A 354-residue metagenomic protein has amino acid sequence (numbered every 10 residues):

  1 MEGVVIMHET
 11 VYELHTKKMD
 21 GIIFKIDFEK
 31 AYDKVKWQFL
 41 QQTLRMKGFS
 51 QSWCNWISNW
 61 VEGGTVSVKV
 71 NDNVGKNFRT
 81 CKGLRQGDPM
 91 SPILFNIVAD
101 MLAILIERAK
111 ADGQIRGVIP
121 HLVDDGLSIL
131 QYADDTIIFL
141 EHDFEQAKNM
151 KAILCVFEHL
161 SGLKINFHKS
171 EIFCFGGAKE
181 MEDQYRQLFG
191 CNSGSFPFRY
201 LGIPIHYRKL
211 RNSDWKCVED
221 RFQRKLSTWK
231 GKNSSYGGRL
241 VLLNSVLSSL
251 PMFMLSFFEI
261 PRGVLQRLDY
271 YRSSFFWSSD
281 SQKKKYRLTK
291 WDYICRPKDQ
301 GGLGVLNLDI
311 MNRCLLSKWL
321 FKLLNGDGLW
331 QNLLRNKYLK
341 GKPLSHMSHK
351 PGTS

Functional and structural regions predicted by a protein language model:
M1-S354: A helix-boundary/hinge signal
